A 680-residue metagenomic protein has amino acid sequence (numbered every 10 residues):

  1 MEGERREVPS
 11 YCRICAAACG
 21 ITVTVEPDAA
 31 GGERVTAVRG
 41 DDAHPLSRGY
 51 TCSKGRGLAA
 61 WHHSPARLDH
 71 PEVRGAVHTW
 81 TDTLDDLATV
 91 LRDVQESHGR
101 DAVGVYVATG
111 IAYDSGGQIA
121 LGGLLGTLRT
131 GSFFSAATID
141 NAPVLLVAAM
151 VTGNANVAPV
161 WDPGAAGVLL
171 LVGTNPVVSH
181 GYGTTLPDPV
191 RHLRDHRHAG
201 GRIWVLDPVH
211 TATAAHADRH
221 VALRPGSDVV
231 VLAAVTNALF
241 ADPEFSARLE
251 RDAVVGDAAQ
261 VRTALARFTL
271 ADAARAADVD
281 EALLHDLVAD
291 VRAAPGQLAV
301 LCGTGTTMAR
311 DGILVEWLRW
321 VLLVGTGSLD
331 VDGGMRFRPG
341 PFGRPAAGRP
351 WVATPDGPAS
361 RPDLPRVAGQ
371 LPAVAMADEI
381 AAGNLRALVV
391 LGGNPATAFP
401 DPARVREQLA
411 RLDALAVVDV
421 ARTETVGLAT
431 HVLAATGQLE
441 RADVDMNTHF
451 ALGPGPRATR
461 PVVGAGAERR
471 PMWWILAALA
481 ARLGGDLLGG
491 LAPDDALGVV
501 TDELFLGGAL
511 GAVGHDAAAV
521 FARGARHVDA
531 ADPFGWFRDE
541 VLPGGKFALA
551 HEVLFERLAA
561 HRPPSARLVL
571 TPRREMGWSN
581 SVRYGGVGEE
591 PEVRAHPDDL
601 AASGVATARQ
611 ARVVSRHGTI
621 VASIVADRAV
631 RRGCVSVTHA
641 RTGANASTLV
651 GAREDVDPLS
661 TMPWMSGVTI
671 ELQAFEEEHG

Functional and structural regions predicted by a protein language model:
M1-D242, D280, L391, A646-G680: N-terminal export/assembly segments and adjacent metallocofactor-ligating motifs of anaerobic energy-metabolism
M1-G3, E7-Y11, G31, A102 (+4 more regions): A cross-kingdom feature strongest in bacterial/archaeal respiratory oxidoreductases
T36, S246-A247, A299-V300, S328-R338 (+7 more regions): Acidic/polar loop patches that form or flank catalytic/metal-binding clefts of enzymes that bind anionic ligands
D86, V90-D93, G123-T127, H196-A199 (+18 more regions): Generic, well-ordered alpha-helical scaffold segments in large soluble proteins
H98-A108, A136-A137, S246-A253, R275-A276 (+6 more regions): Short coil/turn segments at secondary-structure boundaries
Y106-Y113, R275-V279, G303-R310, G393-T397: Conserved short loop/turn motifs at secondary-structure junctions
D242-D280, V462-F534, R609: N-terminal leader/propeptide and maturation segments of large enzyme subunits in energy/redox metabolism and hydrolases
A282, V291-A382, H449, A531 (+1 more regions): A glycine-rich, hydrophobic/aromatic-adjacent loop/helix-cap motif
